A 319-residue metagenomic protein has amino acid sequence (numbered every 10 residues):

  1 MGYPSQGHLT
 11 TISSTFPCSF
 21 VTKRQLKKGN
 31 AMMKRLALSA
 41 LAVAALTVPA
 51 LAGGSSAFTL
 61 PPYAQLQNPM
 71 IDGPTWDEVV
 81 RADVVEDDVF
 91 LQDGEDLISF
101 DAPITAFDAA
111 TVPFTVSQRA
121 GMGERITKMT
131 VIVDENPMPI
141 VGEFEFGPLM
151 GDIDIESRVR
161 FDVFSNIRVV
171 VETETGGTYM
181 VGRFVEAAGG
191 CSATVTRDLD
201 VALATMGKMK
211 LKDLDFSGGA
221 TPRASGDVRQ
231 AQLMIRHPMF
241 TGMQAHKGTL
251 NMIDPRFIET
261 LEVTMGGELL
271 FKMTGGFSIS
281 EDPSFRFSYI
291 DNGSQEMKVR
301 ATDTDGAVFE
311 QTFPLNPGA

Functional and structural regions predicted by a protein language model:
S5, F16, K27, L51-A52 (+2 more regions): Intrinsically disordered, low-complexity segments enriched in small/polar residues
H8-M32: Short, Lys/Arg-enriched N-terminal segments with co-localized hydrophobic residues within the first ~10-30 amino acids
M32-A52: Gram-negative bacterial Sec-dependent N-terminal signal peptides
G53-D198, G218-G226, M234-A319: A general "mature secreted/periplasmic domain" signal
A202-V228: Surface beta-strand/loop "capping" patches
